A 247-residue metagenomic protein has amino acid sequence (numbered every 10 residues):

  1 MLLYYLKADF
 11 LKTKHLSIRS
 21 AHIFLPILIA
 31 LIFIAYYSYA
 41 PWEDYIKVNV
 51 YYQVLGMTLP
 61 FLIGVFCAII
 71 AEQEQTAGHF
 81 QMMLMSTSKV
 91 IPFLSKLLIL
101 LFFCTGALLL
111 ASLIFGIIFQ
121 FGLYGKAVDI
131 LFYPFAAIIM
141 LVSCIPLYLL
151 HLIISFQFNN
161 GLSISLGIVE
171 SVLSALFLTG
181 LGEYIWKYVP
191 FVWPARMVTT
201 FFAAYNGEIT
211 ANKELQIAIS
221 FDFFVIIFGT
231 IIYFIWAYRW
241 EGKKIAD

Functional and structural regions predicted by a protein language model:
M1-I23, K243-A246: Aromatic- and glycine-rich beta-strand/loop motifs that create alpha-glucan
R19-A30, G106-A107, I226: Alpha-helical transmembrane segments
A21-P26, F158-T179: Pore- or pathway-lining transmembrane helices of multi-pass membrane proteins that form conduits for solutes/ions
A30-L62, F66-C67, L97-N160, I168 (+1 more regions): Secretory targeting signals
A68-F102: Helix-loop-helix units of permease transmembrane domains in multi-pass membrane transporters, especially ABC
F80, F93-S112, T199-K213, I235-W236: N-terminal hydrophobic signal/anchor transmembrane helix of membrane proteins
E170-D247: Terminal transmembrane helical anchor/hairpin motif
